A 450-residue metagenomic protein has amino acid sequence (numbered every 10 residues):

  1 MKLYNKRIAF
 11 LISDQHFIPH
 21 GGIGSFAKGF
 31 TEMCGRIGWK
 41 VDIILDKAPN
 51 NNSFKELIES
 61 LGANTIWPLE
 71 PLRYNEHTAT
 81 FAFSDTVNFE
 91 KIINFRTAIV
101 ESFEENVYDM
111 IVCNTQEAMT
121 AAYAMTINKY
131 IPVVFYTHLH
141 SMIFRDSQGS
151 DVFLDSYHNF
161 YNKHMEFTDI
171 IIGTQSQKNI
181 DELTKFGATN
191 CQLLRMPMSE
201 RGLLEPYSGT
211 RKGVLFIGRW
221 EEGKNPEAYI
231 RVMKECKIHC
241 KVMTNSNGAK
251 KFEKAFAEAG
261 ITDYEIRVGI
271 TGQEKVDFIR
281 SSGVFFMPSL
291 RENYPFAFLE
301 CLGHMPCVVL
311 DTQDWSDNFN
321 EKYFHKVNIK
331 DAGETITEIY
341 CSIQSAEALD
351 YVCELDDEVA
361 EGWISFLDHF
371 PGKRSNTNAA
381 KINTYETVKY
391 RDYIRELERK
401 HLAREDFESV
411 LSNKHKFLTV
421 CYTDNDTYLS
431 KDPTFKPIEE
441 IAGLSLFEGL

Functional and structural regions predicted by a protein language model:
S25, G29, K212, W220-E235: A conserved mid-protein helix/loop that constitutes part of the nucleotide-sugar donor-binding site
M110-V112, M125-D146, G173: Active-site proximal beta-strand in glycosyltransferases
H140-S141, K178-N179, L193-L204, N247: Short beta-strand->alpha-helix junction loop in the catalytic core of nucleotide-activated group-transfer enzymes
H140-S141, S150-I172: Membrane-proximal helix-turn-helix segments that form the acceptor-binding/catalytic region of lipid-linked
I217, H239-E253, V268: Glycosyltransferase donor-sugar binding loop
F252-I270: Nucleotide-activated donor-binding/catalytic signature segment of Leloir-type glycosyltransferases, i.e., the conserved
L290: Aromatic "clamp/platform" in nucleotide-sugar-dependent glycosyltransferases that forms part of the donor/acceptor
K330, C341-E398: A charged, aromatic-enriched C-terminal amphipathic alpha-helix characteristic of glycosyltransferases across folds
